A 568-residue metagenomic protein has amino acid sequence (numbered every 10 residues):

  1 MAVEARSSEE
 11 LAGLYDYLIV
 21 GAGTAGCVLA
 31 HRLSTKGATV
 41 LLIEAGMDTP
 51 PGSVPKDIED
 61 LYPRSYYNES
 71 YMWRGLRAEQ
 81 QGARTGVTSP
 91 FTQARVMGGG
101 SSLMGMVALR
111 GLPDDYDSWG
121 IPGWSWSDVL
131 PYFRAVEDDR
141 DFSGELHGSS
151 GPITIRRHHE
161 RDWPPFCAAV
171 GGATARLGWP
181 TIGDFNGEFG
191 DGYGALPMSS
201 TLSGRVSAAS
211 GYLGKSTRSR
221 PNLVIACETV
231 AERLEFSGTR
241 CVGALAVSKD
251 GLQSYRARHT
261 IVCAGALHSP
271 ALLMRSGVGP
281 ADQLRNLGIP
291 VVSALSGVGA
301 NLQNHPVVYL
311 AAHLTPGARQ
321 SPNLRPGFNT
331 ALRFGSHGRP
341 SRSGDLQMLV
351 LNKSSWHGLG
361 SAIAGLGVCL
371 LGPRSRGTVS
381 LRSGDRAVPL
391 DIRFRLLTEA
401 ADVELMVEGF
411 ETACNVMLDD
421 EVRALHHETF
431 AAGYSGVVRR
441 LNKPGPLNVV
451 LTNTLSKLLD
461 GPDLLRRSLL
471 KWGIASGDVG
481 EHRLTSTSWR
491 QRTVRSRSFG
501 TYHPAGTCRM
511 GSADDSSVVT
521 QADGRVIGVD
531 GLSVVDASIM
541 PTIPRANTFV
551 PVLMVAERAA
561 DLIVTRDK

Functional and structural regions predicted by a protein language model:
M1-K568: N-terminal redox-cofactor-binding region of secreted/periplasmic oxidoreductases
